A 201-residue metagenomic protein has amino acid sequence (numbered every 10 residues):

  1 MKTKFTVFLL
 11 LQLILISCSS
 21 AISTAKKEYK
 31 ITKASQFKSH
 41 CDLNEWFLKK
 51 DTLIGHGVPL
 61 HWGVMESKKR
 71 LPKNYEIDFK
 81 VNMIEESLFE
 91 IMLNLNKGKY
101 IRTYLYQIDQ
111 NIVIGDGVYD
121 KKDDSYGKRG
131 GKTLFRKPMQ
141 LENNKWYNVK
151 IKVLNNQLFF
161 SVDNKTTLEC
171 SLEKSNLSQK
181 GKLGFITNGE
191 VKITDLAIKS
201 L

Functional and structural regions predicted by a protein language model:
F8-S17: Bacterial N-terminal signal peptides
C18-K73: Low-complexity, Ser/Thr/Pro/Gly-rich disordered linker/stalk regions
V58-D123: Secretory/extracellular carbohydrate-interaction modules and structurally similar beta-sandwich "look-alikes"
G63-K69, F135-L141, K182-L183: Beta-strand-rich interaction surfaces with strong enrichment in secreted/lumenal proteins
F79, T194-I198: Extracellular beta-strand elements of beta-rich domains used for carbohydrate recognition/degradation or cell-matrix
F79, W146-L154, L158-F160: Short tryptophan-centered beta-strand motifs in secreted/extracellular beta-sheet-rich domains of glycan-recognition
D124-N148: Short, aromatic/His-centered strand-loop micro-motif at the edge of beta-sheets
C170-T194: Flexible glycan-contacting loops in extracellular carbohydrate-active proteins
